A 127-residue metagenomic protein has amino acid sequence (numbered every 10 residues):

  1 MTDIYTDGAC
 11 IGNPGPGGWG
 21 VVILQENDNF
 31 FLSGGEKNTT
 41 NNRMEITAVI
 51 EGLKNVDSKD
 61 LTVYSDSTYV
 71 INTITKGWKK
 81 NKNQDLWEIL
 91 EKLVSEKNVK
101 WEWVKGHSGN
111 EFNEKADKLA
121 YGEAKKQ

Functional and structural regions predicted by a protein language model:
M1-R43, K54-K59, K118, G122 (+1 more regions): RNase H-like nuclease fold core
D3-P16, I50-K115, L119: RNase H catalytic domain
M44-A48: Catalytic-loop motifs flanking and including active-site residues across diverse enzymes
